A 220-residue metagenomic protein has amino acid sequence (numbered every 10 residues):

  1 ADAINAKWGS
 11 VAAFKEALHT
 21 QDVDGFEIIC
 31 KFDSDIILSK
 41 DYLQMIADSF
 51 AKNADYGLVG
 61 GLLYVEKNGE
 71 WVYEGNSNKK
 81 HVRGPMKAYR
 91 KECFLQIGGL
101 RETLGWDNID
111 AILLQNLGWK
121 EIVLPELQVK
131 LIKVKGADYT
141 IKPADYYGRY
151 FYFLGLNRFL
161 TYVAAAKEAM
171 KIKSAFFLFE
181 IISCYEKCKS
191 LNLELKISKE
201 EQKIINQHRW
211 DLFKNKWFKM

Functional and structural regions predicted by a protein language model:
A1-F26: Active-site-proximal specificity loops/subdomain of glycosyltransferases
G25-I37: Short beta-strand-to-loop acidic/aromatic patch adjacent to the donor-nucleotide binding site
F26, N53-Y56, W119: Short, high-confidence coil segments that cap the C-terminus of an alpha-helix and link into the following beta-strand
I37-Y73: Conserved donor NDP-sugar-binding/catalytic core segment of glycosyltransferases
R83-G98: Conserved nucleotide-sugar donor-binding and metal-coordinating catalytic region shared by glycosyltransferases
C93-Q96, T103-V134: A short, conserved alpha-helix in the catalytic core of glycosyltransferases
P143-M220: Non-catalytic, C-terminal membrane-associated alpha-helical segments of glycosyltransferases
